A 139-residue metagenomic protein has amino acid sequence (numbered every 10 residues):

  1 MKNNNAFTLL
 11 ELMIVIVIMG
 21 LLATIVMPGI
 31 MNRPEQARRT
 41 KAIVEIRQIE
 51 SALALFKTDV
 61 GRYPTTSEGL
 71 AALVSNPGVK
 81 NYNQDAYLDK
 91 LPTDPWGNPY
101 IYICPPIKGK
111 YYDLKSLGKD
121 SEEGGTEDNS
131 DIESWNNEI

Functional and structural regions predicted by a protein language model:
K2-I30: N-terminal single-pass transmembrane signal-anchor helix
A6, D85, Y111: A residue-level signal for beta-strand positions that form part of recognition/binding surfaces within mature
L9-L12, L21-L22, L53, L73 (+1 more regions): Generic leucine side-chain signal with a strong bias for well-ordered alpha-helical environments
T24, T40, P64-S67, Y82 (+1 more regions): Non-catalytic, surface-exposed connector residues within folded enzymatic/regulatory domains
R33-S75: Conserved hydrophobic/amphipathic alpha-helical signal-anchor segments
Q36-R39, A54, A71, P95-I139: Short, surface-exposed interaction loops/tails
T58-K108: Extracellular/periplasmic head regions of type IV pilus-like filament subunits
